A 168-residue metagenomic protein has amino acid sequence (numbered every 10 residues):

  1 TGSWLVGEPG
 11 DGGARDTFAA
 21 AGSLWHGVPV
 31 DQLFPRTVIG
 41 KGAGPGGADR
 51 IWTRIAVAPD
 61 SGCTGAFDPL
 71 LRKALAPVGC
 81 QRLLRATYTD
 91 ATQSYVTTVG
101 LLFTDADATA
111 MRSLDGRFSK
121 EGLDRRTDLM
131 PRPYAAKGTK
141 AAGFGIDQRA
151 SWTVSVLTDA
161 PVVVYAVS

Functional and structural regions predicted by a protein language model:
T1-G22: Hydrophobic single-pass membrane-targeting/anchoring helices
G22-S168: Solvent-exposed, non-transmembrane segments of extracytoplasmic/periplasmic domains
